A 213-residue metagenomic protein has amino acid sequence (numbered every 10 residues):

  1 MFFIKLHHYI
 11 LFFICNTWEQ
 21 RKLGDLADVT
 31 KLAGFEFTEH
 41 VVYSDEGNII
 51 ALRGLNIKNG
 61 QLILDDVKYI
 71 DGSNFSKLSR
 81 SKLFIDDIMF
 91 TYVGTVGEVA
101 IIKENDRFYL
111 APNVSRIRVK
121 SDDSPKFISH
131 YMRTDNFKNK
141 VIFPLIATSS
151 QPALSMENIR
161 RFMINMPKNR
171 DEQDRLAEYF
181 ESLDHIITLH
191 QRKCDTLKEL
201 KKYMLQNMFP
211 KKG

Functional and structural regions predicted by a protein language model:
M1-K22, P167-G213: Amphipathic alpha-helical coiled-coil/heptad-repeat segments
F12-G34, R161: Non-catalytic DNA-recognition/assembly elements of restriction-modification systems
F12-I14, F37-T38, K77, T148: Short, solvent-exposed loop/turn positions at domain surfaces that link secondary-structure elements or cap domain
R21-L26, L55, E157, N207: Structural detector for helix-capping/boundary residues
G24-H40, L55-I85: Sequence-specific dsDNA recognition surfaces
E36-F37, K58-Y69, I88-A111, K126-H130 (+1 more regions): Short, ligand-facing micro-motifs at secondary-structure edges
L52: Cleft-lining beta-strand/loop regions that shape enzyme active-site pockets
Y92, F108-S115, A147-E172: A short glycine-rich beta-alpha junction/loop motif
